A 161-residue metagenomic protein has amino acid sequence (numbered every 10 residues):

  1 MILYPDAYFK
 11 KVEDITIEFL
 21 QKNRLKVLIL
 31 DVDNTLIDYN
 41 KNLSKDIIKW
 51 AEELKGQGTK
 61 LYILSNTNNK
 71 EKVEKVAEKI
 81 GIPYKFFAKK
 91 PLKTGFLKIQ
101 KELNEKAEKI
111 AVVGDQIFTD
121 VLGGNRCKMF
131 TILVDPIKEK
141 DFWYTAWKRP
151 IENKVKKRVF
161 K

Functional and structural regions predicted by a protein language model:
M1-L30, F160-K161: Non-catalytic pre-domain segments flanking phosphatase-related domains
D6, A77-A88, R149-K161: Structural recognition of alpha->loop->beta junctions
Q21, A51-G56, Q100, N125: Surface-exposed amphipathic alpha-helices with a cationic face
L28-L30, T35-L43, I47-E74, K89: Substrate-recognition element of Asp-dependent hydrolases with the DxDx(T/V) motif
Q57, K79-G81, C127-K128: Short, structured coil segments at secondary-structure junctions
L92-I117: Conserved Lys-Pro-Asp/Glu-containing loop-to-beta segment of HAD-superfamily phosphomonoesterases, centered on
V113, I117-P150: Acidic, Mg2+-coordinating phosphoryl-transfer loop and its flanking beta/alpha structural elements, shared across
